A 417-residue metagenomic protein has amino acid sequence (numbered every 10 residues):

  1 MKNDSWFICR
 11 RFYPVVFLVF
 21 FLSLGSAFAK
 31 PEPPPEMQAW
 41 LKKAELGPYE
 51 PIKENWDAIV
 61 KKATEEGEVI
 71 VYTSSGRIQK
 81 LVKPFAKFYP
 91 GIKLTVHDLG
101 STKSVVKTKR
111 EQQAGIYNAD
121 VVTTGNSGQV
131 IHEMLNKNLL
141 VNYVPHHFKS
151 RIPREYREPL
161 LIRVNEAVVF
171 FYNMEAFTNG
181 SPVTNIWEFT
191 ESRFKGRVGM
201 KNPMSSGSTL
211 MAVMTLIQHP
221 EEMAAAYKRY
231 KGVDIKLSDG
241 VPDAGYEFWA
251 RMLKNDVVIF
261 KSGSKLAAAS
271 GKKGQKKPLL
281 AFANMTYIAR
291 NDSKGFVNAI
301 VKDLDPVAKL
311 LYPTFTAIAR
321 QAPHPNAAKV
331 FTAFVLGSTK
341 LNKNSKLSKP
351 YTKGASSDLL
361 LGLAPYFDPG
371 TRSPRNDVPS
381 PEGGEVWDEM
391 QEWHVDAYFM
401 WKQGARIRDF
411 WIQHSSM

Functional and structural regions predicted by a protein language model:
K2-P14: Bacterial N-terminal signal peptides that target proteins for export
Y13-S23: Bacterial N-terminal signal peptides
G25-A29: Sec/Tat signal peptide C-region and signal peptidase I cleavage site
K30-I52, G383-M417: Conserved C-terminal helix/tail region of periplasmic/extracytoplasmic solute-binding proteins
P33-Q38, K53-T64, S74-K93, P365: Short, polar/charged alpha-helical segment
Y72-K83, T95-K109, Y117-G271: Extracytoplasmic ligand-binding site segments that recognize negatively charged/polar headgroups
T215, N255-Q321, T371-R372, N376-V378: Extracytoplasmic/periplasmic substrate-binding proteins
K309, T314-H394: Mature extracytoplasmic/periplasmic domains
